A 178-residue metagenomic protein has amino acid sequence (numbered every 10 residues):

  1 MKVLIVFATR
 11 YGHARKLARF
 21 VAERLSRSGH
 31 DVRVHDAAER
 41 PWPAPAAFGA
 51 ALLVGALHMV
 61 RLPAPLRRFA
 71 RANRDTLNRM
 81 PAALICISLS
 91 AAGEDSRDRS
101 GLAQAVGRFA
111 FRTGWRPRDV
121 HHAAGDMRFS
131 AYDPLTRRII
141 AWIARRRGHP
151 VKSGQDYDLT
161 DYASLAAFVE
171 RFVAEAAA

Functional and structural regions predicted by a protein language model:
K2-S28: N-terminal beta1-alpha1 ligand-phosphate binding loop
V3-I5, V32, A82: Conserved hydrophobic helix-helix packing surfaces used for dimerization/oligomerization
L4, F20, H35-D36, R171: A generic structural signal for ordered secondary structure
V6-A8, H35, I85, A123: Short hydrophobic segments within beta-strands
A8-G12, E39, A56, V60: Short, surface-exposed acidic/glycine-rich loop or hinge patches that mediate macromolecular interfaces
K16, S28, A50, G55 (+1 more regions): FMN-binding flavodoxin-like domain, especially the glycine-rich phosphate-binding loop
S28-P41: A short beta-strand-loop structural module common to alpha/beta enzyme folds
